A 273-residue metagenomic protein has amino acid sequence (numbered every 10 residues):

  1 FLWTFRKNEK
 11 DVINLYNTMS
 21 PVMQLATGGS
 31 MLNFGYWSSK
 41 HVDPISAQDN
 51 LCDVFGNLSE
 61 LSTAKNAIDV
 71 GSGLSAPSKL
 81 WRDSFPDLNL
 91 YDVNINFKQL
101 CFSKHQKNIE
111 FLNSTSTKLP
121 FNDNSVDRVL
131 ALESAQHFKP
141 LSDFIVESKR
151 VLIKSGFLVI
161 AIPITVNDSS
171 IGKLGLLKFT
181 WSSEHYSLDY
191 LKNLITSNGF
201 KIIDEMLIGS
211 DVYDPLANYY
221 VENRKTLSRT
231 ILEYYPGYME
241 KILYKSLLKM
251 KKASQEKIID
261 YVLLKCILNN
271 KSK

Functional and structural regions predicted by a protein language model:
F1-L25: N-terminal auxiliary segments of SAM/dcSAM-dependent transferases
I45-T63: Conserved alpha-helix/loop element of class I SAM-dependent methyltransferases that forms part of the SAM/SAH-binding
I68-K118: Class I SAM-dependent methyltransferase SAM/SAH-binding core
T117-R128: A short acidic, Gly/Pro-enriched loop at the edge of an enzyme's catalytic core that lines a small-molecule cofactor
S142-F157: A short glycine-rich, Lys/Arg-flanked "PGG" loop and its adjoining helix->strand segment in the class I
P163-S183: Short, glycine-/aromatic-enriched active-site segment of Class I SAM-dependent methyltransferases
S183-G199: Short alpha-helix
D204-I231: Conserved catalytic loop of SAM-dependent methyltransferase domains
